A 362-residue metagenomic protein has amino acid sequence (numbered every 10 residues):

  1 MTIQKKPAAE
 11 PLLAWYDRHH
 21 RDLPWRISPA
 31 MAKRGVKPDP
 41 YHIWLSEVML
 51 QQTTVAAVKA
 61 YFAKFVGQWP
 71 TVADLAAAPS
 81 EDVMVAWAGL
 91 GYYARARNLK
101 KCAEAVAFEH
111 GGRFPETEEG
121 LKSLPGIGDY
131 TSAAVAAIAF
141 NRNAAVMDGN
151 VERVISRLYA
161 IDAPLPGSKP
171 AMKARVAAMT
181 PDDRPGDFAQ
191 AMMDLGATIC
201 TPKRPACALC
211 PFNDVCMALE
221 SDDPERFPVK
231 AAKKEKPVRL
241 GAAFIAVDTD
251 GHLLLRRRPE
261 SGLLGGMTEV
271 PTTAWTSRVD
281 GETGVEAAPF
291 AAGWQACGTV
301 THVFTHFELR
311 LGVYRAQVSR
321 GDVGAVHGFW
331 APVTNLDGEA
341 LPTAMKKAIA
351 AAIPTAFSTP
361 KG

Functional and structural regions predicted by a protein language model:
M1-M31, A197-G362: Intrinsically disordered, low-complexity, charged terminal extensions of DNA damage-control enzymes
I3-K6, E10-P11, W15-E225: Catalytic cores of DNA base-excision repair glycosylases
